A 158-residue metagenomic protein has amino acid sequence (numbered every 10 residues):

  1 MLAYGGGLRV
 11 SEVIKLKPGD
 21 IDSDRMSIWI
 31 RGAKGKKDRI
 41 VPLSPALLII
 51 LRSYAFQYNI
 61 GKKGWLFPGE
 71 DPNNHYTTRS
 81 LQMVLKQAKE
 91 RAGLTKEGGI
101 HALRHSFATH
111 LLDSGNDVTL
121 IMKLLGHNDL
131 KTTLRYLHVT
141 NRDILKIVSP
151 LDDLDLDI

Functional and structural regions predicted by a protein language model:
M1-S11, S27-W29, T109-H110: Short pre-functional
L2-A3, L16, H110-L111, L124 (+1 more regions): Short alpha-helical segment immediately N-terminal to, or the first helix within, an HTH/HTH-like DNA-binding domain
R9, K17-G19, T95, N128-K131: Short coil/turn motifs that cap or connect alpha-helices
S11, K15-R52: Conserved tyrosine-mediated DNA breakage-rejoining catalytic core shared by Y-recombinases
V41, K62, Q82-K123: Short, basic (Lys/Arg/His-rich) helix/loop patches that form interaction surfaces in the mid-to-C-terminal regions
P45-T95: Active-site/catalytic core of tyrosine-dependent DNA strand-transfer enzymes
L125, K131-P150: Catalytic-site neighborhood detector that most strongly recognizes the C-terminal catalytic loop/helix of tyrosine
D152-I158: C-terminal secondary-structure termini that scaffold catalytic or DNA-interacting sites
